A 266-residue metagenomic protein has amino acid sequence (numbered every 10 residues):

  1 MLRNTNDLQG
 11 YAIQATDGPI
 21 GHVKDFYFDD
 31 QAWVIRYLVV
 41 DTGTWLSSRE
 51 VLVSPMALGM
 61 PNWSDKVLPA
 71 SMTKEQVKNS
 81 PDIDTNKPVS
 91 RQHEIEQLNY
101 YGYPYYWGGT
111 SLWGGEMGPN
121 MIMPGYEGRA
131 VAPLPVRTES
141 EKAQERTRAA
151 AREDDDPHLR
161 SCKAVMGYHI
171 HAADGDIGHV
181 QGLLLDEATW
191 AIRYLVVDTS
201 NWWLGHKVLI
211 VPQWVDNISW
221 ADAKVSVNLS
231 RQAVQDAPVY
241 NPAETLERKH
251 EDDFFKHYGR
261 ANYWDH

Functional and structural regions predicted by a protein language model:
M1-H266: Peripheral interaction segments used for macromolecular assembly
